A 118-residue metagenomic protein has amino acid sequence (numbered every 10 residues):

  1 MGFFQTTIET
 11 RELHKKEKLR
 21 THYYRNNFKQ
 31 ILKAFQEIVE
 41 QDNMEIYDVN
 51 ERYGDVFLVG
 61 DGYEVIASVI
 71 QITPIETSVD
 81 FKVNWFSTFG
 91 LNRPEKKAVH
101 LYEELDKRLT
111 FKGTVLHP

Functional and structural regions predicted by a protein language model:
M1-P118: Ser/Thr-rich, low-complexity intrinsically disordered terminal regions
